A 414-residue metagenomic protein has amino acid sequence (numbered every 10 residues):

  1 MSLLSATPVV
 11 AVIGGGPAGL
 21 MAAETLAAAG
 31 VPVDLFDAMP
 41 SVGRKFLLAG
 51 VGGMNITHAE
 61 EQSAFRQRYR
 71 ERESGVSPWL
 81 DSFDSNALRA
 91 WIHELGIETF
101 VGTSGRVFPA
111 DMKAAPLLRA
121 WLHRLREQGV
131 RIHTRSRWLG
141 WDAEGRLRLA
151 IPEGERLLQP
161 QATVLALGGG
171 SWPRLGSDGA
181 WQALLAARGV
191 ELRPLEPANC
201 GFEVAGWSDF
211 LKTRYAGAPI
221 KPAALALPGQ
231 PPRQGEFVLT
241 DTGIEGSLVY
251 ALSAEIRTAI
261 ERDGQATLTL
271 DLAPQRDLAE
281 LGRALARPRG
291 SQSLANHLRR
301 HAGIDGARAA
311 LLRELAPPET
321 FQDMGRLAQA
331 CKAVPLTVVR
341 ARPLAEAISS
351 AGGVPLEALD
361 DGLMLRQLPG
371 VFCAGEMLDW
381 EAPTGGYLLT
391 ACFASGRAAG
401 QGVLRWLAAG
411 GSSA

Functional and structural regions predicted by a protein language model:
P8-L35, V403-L404: N-terminal Rossmann-like FAD-binding beta1-loop-alpha1 element of flavoenzymes
A11-I13, F36, W138, L157-P173 (+4 more regions): Short hydrophobic core segments
A27-V51: Glycine-rich FAD pyrophosphate-binding loop
A28-A29, S41, Q62-A64, D81 (+7 more regions): Residue-level recognition of phosphate/Mg2+-coordinating polar/acidic sites in nucleotide-handling active sites
V76-D84, T103-H123, W172-S177, E203-A205 (+1 more regions): Short beta-strand to alpha-helix junction loop
T134-R146: A conserved short coil-to-beta-strand element within the FAD-binding core of flavoproteins
A162-S208: Glycine-rich loop(s) and the adjacent beta-strand/alpha-helix scaffold that form part
S171-L184, R188, D379-G411: A conserved FAD-binding loop/helix module that cradles the flavin
